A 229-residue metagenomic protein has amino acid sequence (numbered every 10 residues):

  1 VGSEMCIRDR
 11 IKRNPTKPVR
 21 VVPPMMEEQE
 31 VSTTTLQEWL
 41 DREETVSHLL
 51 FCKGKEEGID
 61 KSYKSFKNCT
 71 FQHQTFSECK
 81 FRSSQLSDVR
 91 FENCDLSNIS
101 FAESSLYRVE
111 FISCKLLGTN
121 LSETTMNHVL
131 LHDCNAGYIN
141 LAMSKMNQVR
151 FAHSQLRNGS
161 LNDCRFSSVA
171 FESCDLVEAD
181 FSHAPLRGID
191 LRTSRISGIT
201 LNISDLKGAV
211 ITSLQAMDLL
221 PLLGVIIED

Functional and structural regions predicted by a protein language model:
V1-I7: Short, small-residue-biased leader/transition segments that mark boundaries at the very start of proteins
I7-I11, L40: Extended hydrophobic/Leu-rich segments
I11-R20, M25: Long, contiguous C-terminal flanking segments immediately downstream of a protein's structured core
V22-D229: Tandem repeat scaffolds
